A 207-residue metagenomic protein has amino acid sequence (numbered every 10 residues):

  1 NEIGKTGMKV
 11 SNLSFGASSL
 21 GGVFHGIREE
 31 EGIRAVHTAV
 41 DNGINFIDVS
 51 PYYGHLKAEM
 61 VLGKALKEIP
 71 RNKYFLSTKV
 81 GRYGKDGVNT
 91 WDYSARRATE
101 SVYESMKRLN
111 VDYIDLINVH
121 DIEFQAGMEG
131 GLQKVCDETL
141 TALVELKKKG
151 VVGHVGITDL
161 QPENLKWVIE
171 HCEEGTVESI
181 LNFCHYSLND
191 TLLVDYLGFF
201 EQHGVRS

Functional and structural regions predicted by a protein language model:
N1-Y74, D112, K148: N-terminal binding-site loop/beta-alpha segment at the start of enzyme catalytic domains that lines or forms
E2, V10-S14, N45-F46, K73-S77 (+4 more regions): Structural preference for beta-strand elements that scaffold enzyme active sites
S18-E30, G84-T99, Q125-L132: Active-site mouth loops of central-metabolism enzymes
S18-L20, S50-Y52, K79-Y83, V119-I122 (+2 more regions): Active-site beta-loop-alpha junctions enriched in small/polar residues
G26-A39, Y93-N110, Q161-H171: Short, acidic/polar
V36, E59, G63, V102-M106 (+3 more regions): Generic structural signal for well-ordered alpha-helices, preferentially at hydrophobic/aromatic core positions
M106-M128: Active-site groove signature of glycoside hydrolases
I122-S207: Beta/alpha (TIM)-barrel catalytic core signal, keyed to glycine-rich beta->alpha loops juxtaposed to Asp/Glu that bind
